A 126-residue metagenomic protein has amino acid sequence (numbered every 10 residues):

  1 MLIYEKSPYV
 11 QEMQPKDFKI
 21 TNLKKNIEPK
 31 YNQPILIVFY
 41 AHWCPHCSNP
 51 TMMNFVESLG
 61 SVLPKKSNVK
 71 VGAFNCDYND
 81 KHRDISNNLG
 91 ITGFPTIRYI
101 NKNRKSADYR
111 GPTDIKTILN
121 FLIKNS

Functional and structural regions predicted by a protein language model:
M1-N26: N-terminal "domain-start" segment that seeds a small globular fold
M1-P8, L89-T92, F121, N125-S126: Non-globular targeting/processing and membrane-anchoring segments
E12-P15, F39, G60, P64-R83: Thiol-based oxidoreductase modules, predominantly thioredoxin-like and allied folds used for disulfide exchange
P29-H42: Short active-site neighborhood of thiol/selenol oxidoreductases, capturing the structured segment around
L36-F39, M53-L59, F94-N101, I118: Short, structured motif recognition centered on aromatic/hydrophobic residues
H42-N49, T96: C-type cytochrome heme c attachment motif
C47-K65: Typically the conserved alpha-helix immediately C-terminal to a functionally engaged Cys/Sec in thioredoxin-like
G93-S126: Non-catalytic, surface beta->alpha helical segment in thiol-disulfide oxidoreductase systems
